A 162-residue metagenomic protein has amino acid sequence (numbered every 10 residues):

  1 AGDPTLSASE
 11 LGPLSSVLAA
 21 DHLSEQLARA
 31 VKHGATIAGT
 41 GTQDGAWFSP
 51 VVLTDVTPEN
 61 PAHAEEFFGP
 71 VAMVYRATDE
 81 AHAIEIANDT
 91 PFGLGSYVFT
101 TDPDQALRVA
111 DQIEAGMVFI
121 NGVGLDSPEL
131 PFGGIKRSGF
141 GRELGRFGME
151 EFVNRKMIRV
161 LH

Functional and structural regions predicted by a protein language model:
A1-E25, T42-F48, A64-G69, P128-P131: Flexible, acidic loop-helix segments that line cofactor/substrate-binding pockets
T36-G41: Diglycine-centered glycine-rich loop/turn motifs
D44-H162: Conserved C-terminal structural/oligomerization subdomain of aldehyde/semialdehyde dehydrogenase
